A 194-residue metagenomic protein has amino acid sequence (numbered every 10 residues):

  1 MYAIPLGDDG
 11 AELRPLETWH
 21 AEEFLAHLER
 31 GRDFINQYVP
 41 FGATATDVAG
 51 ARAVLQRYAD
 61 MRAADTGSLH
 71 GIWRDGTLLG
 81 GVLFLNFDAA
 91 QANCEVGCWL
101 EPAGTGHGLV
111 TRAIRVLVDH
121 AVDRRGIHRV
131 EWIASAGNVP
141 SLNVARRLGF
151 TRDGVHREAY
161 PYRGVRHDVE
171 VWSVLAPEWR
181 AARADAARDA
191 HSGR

Functional and structural regions predicted by a protein language model:
M1-E23, H27-F34, L69-R194: Acyl-donor (CoA/ACP) binding surface of acyl/acetyltransferases
L16, H27, A43-G50, A64: Generic, well-ordered alpha-helical segments
N36-Q56: Conserved GNAT-fold acetyl-CoA-binding loop/helix
D60-D65, F150: Short loop/turn motifs at secondary-structure junctions and domain boundaries
